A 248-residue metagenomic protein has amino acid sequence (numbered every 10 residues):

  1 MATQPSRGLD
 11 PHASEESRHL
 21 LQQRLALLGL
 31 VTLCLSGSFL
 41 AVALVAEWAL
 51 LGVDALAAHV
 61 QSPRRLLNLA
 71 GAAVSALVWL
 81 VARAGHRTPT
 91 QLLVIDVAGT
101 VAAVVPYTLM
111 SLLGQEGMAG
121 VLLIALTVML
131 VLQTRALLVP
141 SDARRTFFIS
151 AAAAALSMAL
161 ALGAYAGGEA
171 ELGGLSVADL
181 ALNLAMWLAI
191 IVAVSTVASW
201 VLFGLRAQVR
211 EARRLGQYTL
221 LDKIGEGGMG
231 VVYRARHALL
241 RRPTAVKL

Functional and structural regions predicted by a protein language model:
M1-H19: Short, Lys/Arg-rich, polar N-terminal cytosolic tail immediately upstream of the first transmembrane signal-anchor
S17-T32: N-terminal membrane topogenic signal
G37-R135, S150-M158, N183: Hydrophobic transmembrane alpha-helices and their membrane-interface boundaries in multi-pass, membrane-anchored
V139-A152, R234: Hydrophobic alpha-helical membrane segments of integral membrane proteins
A185-G216: Juxtamembrane or sensor-core-proximal signal-transducing alpha helices that couple sensory domains to cytosolic
L221-V232: Protein kinase glycine-rich loop
R236-T244: Conserved N-lobe loop of protein kinases adjacent to the ATP-binding glycine-rich P-loop
K247-L248: Conserved beta3-strand ATP-binding lysine motif
